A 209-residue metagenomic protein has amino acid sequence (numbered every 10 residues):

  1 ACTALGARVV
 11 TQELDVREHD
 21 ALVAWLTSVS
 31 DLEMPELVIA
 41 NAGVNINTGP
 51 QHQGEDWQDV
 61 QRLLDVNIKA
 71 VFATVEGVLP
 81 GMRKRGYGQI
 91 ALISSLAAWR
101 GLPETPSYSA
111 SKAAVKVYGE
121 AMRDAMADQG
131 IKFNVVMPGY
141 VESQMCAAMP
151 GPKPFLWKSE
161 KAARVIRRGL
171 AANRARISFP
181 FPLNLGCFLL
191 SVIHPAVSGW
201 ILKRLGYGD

Functional and structural regions predicted by a protein language model:
E13-A24, W57: The beta1-alpha1 cofactor-binding region of Rossmann-like NAD(H)/NADP(H)-dependent oxidoreductases
N45-Q61, E104: Conserved mid-core segment of classical short-chain dehydrogenase/reductases
V75, S111: Active-site helix of classical SDR
S95: Residue(s) in the substrate-gating loop at a strand-loop-helix junction that position the organic substrate next
R100, A121-K132: Active-site-adjacent segment of SDR/Rossmann-fold oxidoreductases
G101-S109, A121, M149: Active-site loop-to-helix junction immediately N-terminal to the catalytic Tyr of the SDR YXXXK motif in Rossmann-fold
V135, G151-G186: C-terminal helical subdomain
